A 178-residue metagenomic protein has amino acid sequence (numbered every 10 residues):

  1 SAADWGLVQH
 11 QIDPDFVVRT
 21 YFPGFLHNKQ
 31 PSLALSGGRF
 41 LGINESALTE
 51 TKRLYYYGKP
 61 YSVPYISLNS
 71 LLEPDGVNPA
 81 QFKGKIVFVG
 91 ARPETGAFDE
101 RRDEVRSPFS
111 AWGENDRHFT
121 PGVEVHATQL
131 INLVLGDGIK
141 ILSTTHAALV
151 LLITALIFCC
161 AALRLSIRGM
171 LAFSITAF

Functional and structural regions predicted by a protein language model:
S1-C160: Flexible inter-domain connectors and hinge/loop segments
F158-F178: Juxtamembrane interface at the cytosolic side of transmembrane helices
